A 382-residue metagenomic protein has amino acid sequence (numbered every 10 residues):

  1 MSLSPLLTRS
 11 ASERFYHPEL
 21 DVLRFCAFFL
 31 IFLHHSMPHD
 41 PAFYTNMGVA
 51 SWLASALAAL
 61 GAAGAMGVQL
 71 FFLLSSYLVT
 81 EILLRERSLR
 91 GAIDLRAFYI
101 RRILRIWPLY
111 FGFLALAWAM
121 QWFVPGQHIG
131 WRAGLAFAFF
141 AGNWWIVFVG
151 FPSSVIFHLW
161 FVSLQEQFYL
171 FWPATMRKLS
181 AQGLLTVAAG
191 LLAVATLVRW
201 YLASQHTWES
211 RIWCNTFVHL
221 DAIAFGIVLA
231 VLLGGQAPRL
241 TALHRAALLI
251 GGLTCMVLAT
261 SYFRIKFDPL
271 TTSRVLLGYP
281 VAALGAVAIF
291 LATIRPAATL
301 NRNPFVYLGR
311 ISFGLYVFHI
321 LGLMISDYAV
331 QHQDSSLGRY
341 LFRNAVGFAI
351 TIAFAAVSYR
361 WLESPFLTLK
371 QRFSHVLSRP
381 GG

Functional and structural regions predicted by a protein language model:
M1-H17: Short, Lys/Arg-rich, polar N-terminal cytosolic tail immediately upstream of the first transmembrane signal-anchor
S2-S4, Y328, S364-G382: Membrane-proximal cytoplasmic C-terminal regulatory module of class A 7TM GPCRs
F15-P18, A56-V68, G126-A136, F151-L164 (+2 more regions): Interfacial loop-to-helix transition and helix-capping segments at the boundaries of transmembrane helices
P18-R85, W107-L109, F139-G142, V162-L164 (+6 more regions): Functionally critical transmembrane alpha-helices in membrane proteins and complexes, commonly lining
L20-L23, A65-V68, L74, L83-A119 (+11 more regions): Transmembrane alpha-helical segments and their boundary/interface "anchor" motifs in multi-pass integral membrane
L30-H35, D40, Y77-E81, A115-A119 (+3 more regions): Membrane-interfacial alpha-helical segments at the cytosolic side of multi-pass membrane proteins
A65, I223, I227-V228, L249-S364: Alpha-helical transmembrane segments of multi-pass integral membrane proteins
A65-L84, F161-M176, V187-R239, G278-T299 (+1 more regions): Specific transmembrane alpha-helix
